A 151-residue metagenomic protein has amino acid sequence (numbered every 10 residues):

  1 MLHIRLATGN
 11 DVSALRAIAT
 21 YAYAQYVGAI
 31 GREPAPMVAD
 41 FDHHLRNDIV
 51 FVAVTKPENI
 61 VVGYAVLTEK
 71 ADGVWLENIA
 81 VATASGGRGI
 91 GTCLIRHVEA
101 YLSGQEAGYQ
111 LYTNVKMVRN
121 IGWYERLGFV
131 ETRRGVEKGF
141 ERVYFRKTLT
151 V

Functional and structural regions predicted by a protein language model:
M1-H3: Extreme N-terminal starter segment of soluble prokaryotic enzymes
L6-N78, A82-T83, I95-Y101, G135-G139 (+1 more regions): Acetyl-CoA-dependent GNAT
I60, N78, A82-R96, V115-G122 (+1 more regions): Conserved glycine-rich acetyl-CoA-binding loop
T92, Y109, V143-V151: Accessory recognition modules or surfaces
L102-T113: Conserved GNAT acetyl-CoA-binding A-motif
L111-N120, V136-E141: Conserved beta-strand-loop-alpha-helix junction that forms the acyl-donor binding cleft
E125-R134: Conserved acetyl-CoA-binding loop of GNAT-fold acetyltransferases
